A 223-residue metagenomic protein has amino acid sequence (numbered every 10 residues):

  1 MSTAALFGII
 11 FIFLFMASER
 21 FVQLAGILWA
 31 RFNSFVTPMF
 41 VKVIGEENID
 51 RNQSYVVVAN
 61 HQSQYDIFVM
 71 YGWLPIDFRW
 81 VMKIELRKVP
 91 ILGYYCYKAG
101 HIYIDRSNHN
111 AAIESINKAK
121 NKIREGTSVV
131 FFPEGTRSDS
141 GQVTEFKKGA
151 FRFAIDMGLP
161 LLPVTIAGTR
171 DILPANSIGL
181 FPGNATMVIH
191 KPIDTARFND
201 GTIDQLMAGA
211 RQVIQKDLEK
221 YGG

Functional and structural regions predicted by a protein language model:
M1-I12, R20, L24, E47-D50 (+1 more regions): Membrane-interfacial terminal anchoring regions of lipid-handling membrane enzymes
M1-L6, P75-D77, G126-R137: Short N-terminal helix-initiation segments at or just after the protein's N-terminus
S2, L6, Y65, L92 (+2 more regions): N-proximal short alpha-helices
A5-I27, S34-T37, I44, D50-H109: Catalytic core of membrane glycerolipid acyltransferases/transacylases, capturing the structured, soluble-facing
N33-S34, C96, K122, A154: A generic structural signal for well-ordered alpha-helical segments
T37-P38, G100, G126, G158: Glycine-centered loop/turn motif at secondary-structure junctions
V41-V43, M187: Generic structural signal for residues in well-ordered beta-strands
I113-G223: Non-catalytic C-terminal accessory region of glycerolipid acyltransferases and related lyso-lipid remodeling enzymes
